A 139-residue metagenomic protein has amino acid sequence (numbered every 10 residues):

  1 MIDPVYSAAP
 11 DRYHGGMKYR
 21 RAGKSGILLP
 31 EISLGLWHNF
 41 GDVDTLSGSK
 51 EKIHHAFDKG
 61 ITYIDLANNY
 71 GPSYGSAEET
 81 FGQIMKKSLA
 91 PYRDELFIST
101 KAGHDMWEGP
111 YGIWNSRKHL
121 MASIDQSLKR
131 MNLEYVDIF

Functional and structural regions predicted by a protein language model:
M1-L96, E134: N-terminal binding-site loop/beta-alpha segment at the start of enzyme catalytic domains that lines or forms
D58, W107-F139: Glycine/proline-rich, positively charged, aromatic-decorated active-site loop/lid region on the catalytic face
T80-I84, F97, K101, H119-Q126: Generic beta-strand or strand-like secondary-structure segments
S88-R117: Structural motif corresponding to the early beta-alpha repeats
